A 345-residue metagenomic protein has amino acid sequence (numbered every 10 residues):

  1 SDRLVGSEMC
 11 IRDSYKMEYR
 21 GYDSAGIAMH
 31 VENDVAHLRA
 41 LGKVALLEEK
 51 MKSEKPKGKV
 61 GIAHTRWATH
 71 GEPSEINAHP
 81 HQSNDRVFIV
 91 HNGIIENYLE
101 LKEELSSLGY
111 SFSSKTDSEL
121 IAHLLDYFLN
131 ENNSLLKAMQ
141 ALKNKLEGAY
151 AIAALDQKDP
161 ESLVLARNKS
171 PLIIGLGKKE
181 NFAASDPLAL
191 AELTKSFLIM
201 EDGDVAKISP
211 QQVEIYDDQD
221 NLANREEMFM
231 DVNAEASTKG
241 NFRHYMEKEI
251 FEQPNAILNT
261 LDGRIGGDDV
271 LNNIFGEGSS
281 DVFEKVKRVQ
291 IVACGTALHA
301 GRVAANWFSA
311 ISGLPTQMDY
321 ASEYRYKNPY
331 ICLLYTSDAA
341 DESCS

Functional and structural regions predicted by a protein language model:
S1, S7-E8, R12-K239, R243 (+1 more regions): Conserved short alpha-helical segments that host acidic/polar catalytic motifs at enzyme active sites
S1-G6, I11, Y335-S345: Single conserved hydrophobic/aromatic residue that forms the stacking wall/gate of nucleotide- or nucleobase-binding
N255-G266, A305-P315: Acidic/glycine-enriched edge-of-secondary-structure segments
E284-D338, S345: Glycine-rich phosphate-binding loops that contact phosphosugars or nucleotide phosphates
